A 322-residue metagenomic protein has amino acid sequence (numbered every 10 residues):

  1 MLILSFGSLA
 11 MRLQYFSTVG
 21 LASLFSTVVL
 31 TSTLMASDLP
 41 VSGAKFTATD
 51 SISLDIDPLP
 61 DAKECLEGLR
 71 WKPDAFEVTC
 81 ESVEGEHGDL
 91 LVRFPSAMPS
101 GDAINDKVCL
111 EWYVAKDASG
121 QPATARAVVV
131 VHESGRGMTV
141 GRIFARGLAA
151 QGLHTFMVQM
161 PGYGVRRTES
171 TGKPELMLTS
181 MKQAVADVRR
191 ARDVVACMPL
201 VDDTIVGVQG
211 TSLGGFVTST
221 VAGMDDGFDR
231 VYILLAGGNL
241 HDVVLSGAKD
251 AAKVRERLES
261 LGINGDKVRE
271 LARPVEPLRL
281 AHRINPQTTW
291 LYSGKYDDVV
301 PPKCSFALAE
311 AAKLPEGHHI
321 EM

Functional and structural regions predicted by a protein language model:
I3-D102: N-terminal targeting or regulatory segments adjacent to alpha/beta-hydrolase or S9 domains
A103-K116: A short loop-to-beta-strand scaffold at the N-terminal edge of the catalytic core in hydrolase folds
V129-A186: Cap/lid segment of the alpha/beta-hydrolase catalytic domain
K173-S212: Gly/Ser-rich "nucleophile elbow"/oxyanion-hole loop immediately N-terminal to the catalytic nucleophile in hydrolases
S219-V268: Hydrolase active-site cap/lid region
I284, W290-S293: Short beta-strand/loop motif that positions the catalytic acidic residue of the alpha/beta-hydrolase fold
D298-C304: Conserved alpha/beta-hydrolase "acid-adjacent" motif
A309-M322: Catalytic histidine neighborhood in serine/cysteine hydrolases with alpha/beta-hydrolase-type architecture
